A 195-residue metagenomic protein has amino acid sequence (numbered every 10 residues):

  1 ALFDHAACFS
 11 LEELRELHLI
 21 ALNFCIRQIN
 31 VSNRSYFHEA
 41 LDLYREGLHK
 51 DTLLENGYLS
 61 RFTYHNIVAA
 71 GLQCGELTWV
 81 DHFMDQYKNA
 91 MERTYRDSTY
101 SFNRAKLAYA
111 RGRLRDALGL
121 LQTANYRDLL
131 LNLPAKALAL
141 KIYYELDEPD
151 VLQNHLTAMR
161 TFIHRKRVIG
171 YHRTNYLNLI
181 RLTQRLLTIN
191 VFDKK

Functional and structural regions predicted by a protein language model:
A1-F3, S32-R45, G71-F83, Y109-L118: Helix-turn-helix repeat elements of alpha-solenoid scaffolds
F3-L14, R45-G57, D85-Y95, Q122-L131 (+1 more regions): Solenoid-like repeat scaffolds
L11-V31, G57-A69, T99: Amphipathic alpha-helical repeat scaffolds of TPR domains
I20-F24, F62-N66, T99-K106, A110 (+3 more regions): "A position-specific structural signal for the A-helix of alpha-solenoid helical repeats
I26-N30, L72, Y109, Y144 (+1 more regions): Specific register positions within alpha-helical solenoid repeats of the TPR/Sel1-like families, i.e., one
F37-G47, D51-L72: Loop-centered beta-sheet repeat module
S98, G112-L138, Y143-H155, F162-I163: Active-site-proximal binding-pocket segments
T157-K195: Long, ordered, amphipathic alpha-helical scaffolds
